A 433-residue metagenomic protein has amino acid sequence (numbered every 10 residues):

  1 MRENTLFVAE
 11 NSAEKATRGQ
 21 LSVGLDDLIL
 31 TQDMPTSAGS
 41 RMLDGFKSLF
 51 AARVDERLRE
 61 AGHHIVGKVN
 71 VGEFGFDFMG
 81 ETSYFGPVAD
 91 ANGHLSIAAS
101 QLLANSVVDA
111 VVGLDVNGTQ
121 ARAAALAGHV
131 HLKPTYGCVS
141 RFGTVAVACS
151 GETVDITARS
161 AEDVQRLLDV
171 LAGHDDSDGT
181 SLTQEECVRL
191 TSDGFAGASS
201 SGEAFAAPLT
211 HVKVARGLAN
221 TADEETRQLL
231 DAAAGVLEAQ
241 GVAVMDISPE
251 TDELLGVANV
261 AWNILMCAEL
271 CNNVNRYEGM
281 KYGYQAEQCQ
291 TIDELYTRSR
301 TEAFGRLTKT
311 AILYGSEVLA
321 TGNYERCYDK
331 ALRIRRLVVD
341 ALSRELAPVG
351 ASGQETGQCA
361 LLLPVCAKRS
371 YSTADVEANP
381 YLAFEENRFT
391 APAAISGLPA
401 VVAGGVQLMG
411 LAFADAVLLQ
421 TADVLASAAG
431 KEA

Functional and structural regions predicted by a protein language model:
M1-V116, G235, Q240: Gly/Ser-rich catalytic/binding loops embedded in alpha/beta enzyme cores
N11, T17, K133-D231, A429-A433: A short helix-breaking turn/cap at a secondary-structure junction
D26, E60, L171, D231 (+4 more regions): Glycine-rich, small-residue loops and helix-cap segments that act as flexible hinges at active-site edges
M42-F46, E152-R159, G315-A320, L408-M409: Short, well-ordered beta-strand elements within core beta-sheets of diverse protein domains
R59-L171, D175-D176, S396-G404: Short glycine/serine-rich loop segments
V66, A243-E250, V401: General small-molecule cofactor/ligand-binding pocket signal
V164, L237, V274, A331: Residue-level signal for inorganic ion chemistry
G179-E185, A215, I247-N263: Flexible, acidic loop-helix segments that line cofactor/substrate-binding pockets
